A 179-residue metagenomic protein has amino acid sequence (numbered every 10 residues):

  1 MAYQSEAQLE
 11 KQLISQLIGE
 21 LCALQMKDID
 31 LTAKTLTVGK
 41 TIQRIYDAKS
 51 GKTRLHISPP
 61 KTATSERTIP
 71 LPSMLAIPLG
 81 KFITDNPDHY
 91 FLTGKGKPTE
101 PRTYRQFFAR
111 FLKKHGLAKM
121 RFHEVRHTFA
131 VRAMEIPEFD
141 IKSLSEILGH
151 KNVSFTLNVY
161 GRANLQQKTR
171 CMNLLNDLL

Functional and structural regions predicted by a protein language model:
A2-L13: Conserved catalytic core of the tyrosine transesterase superfamily
Q4-S5, A23-K81: Conserved tyrosine-mediated DNA breakage-rejoining catalytic core shared by Y-recombinases
L13-E20, R110, R126-N152, V159: C-terminal catalytic core of tyrosine-transesterase DNA break-rejoin enzymes
D28, K114, I136: Active-site catalytic microenvironments for nucleophilic, acid-base chemistry
A33-V38, R121, R132, S143-A163 (+1 more regions): Short functional hotspots where side chains directly engage DNA or cofactors
T41, P70-A118: Active-site/catalytic core of tyrosine-dependent DNA strand-transfer enzymes
A48-I57, N158, R162-L179: DNA/chromatin major-groove-contacting recognition/catalytic segments
H56-E66, L92-T99, G116-E124, A163: Short, contiguous acidic/charged loop-to-helix segments that flank catalytic cores in large enzymes
